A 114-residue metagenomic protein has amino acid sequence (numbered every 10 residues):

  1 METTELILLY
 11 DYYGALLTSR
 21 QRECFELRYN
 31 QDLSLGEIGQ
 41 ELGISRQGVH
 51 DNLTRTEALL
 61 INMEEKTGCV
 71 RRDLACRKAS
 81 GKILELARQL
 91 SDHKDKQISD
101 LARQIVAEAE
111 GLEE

Functional and structural regions predicted by a protein language model:
L8-L17: Short amphipathic alpha-helical boundary/capping segments
S19-N30: Short amphipathic alpha helix immediately N-terminal
R28, L53, L60, E64: DNA major-groove recognition helix of helix-turn-helix
L35: Helix-turn-helix DNA-binding elements, focusing on the entry/boundary residues of the two helices that contact DNA
I38-G39, V49: Hydrophobic positions on the alpha-helical face of helix-turn-helix-like DNA-binding modules
T67-H93: Intrinsically disordered, low-complexity basic tails/linkers immediately adjacent to helix-turn-helix/homeobox/MYB/SANT
